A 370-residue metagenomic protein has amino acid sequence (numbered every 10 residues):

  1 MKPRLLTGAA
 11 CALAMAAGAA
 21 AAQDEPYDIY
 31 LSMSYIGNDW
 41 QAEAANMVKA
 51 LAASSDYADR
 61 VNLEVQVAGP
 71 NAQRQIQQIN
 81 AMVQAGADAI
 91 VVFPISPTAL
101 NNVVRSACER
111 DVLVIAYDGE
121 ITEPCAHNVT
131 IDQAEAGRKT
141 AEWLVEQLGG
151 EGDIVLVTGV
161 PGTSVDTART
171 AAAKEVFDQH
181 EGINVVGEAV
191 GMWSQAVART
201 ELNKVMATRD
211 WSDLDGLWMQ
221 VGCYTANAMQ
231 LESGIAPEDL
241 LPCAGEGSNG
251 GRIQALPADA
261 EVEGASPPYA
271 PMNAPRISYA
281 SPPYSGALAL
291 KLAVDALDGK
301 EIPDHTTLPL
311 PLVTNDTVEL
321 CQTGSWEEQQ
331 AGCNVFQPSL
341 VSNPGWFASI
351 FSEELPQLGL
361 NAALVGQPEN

Functional and structural regions predicted by a protein language model:
A16-A19: N-terminal signal peptide c-region/cleavage motif recognized by signal peptidases
E25-Y27, V176, S281-N370: Hinge/cleft segment of the Venus flytrap/periplasmic-binding protein
D28-S55, L63-Q77, A87, F93-P97 (+2 more regions): Extracytoplasmic "Venus flytrap"
I29-G37, A45-K49, R138-E188, A293-V294 (+1 more regions): An alpha-beta-alpha
S54-A68, D153-L156, F177-Q195: Short beta-strand elements in bilobed, periplasmic/extracellular small-molecule ligand-binding domains
Q75, V129-I154, A168, V197-L202 (+3 more regions): Hydrophobic alpha-helical segments within soluble ligand-binding/sensing domains
N80-M82, A89-E109, A173, G191-A258 (+1 more regions): Hydrophobic alpha-helical
P97-E135, D153, R252-Q254: Flexible loop/hinge segments that line or gate small-molecule binding clefts
